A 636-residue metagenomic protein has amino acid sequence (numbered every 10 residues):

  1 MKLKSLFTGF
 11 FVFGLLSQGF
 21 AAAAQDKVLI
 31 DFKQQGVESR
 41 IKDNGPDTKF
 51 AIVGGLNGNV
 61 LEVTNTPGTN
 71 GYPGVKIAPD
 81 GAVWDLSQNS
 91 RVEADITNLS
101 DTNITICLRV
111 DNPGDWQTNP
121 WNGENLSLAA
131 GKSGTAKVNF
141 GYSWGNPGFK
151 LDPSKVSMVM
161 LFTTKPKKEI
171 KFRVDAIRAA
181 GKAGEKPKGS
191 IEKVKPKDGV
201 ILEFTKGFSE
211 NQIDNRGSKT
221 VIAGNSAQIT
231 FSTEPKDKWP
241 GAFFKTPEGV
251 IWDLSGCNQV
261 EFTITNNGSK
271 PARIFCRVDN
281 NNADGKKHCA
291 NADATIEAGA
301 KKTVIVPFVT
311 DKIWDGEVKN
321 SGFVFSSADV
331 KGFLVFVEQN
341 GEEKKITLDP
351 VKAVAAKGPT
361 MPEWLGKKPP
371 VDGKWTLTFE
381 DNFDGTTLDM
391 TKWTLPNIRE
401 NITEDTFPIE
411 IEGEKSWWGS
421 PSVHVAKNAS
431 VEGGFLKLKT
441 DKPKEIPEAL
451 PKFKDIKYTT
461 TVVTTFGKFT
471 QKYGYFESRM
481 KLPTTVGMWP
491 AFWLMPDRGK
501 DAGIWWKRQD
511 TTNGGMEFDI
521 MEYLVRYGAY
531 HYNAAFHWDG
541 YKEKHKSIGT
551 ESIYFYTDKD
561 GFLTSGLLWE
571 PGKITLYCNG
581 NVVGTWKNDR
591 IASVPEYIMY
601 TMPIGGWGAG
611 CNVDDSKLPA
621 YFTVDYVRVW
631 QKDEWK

Functional and structural regions predicted by a protein language model:
M1-S5: Positively charged n-region of N-terminal signal peptides that target proteins for export
L6-T8, F262, K632: General helical structural elements
T8-Q18: Bacterial N-terminal signal peptides
L16, T48-A51, P113, A223 (+8 more regions): A sequence-level detector of short, solvent-exposed, charge-rich linear segments
F20-A21, D26, V306, T376 (+2 more regions): A subset of signal/propeptide-processing and intrinsically disordered low-complexity segments in secreted/extracellular
A22-K367, S422, L436: Beta-rich carbohydrate-recognition modules and glycan-binding surfaces
G358-K636: GH16 jelly-roll
